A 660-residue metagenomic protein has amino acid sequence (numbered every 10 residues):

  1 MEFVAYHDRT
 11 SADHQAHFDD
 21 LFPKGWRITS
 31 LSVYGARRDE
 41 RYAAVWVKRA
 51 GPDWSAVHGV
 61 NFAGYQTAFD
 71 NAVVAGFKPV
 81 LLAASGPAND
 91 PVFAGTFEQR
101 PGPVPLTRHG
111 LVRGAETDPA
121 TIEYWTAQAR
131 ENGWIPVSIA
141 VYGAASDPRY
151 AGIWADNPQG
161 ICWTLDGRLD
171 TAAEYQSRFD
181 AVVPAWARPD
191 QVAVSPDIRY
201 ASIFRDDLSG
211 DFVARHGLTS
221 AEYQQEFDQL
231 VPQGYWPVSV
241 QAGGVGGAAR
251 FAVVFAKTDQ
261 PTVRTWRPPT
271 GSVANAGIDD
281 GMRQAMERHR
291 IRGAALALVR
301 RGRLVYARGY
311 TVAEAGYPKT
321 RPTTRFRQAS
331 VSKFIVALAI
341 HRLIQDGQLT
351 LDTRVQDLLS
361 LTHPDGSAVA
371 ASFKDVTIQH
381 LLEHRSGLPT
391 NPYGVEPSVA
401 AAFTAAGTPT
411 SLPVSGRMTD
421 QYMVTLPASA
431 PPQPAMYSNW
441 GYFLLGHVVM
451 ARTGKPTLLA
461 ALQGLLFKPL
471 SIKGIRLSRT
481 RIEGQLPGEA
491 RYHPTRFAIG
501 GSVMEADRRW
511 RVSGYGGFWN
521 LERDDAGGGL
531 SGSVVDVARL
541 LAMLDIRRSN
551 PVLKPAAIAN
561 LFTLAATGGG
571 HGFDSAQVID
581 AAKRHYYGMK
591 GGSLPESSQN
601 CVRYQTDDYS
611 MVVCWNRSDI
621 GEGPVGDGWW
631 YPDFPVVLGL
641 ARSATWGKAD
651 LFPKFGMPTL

Functional and structural regions predicted by a protein language model:
M1-G271, H289: Terminus-proximal functional modules
D8, A12, A63, E116 (+12 more regions): Soluble non-cytosolic domains of exported or imported proteins
Q15-F18, Q66-F69, I122, T126 (+13 more regions): Extracytoplasmic/secreted envelope proteins and their assembly/folding machinery, especially bacterial periplasmic
P23-W26, V74-F77, W134, P184-A187 (+11 more regions): Sec-exported extracytoplasmic/periplasmic mature domains
V33, A84, V141, G309-T311 (+2 more regions): Short clusters of small/polar residues that mark proteolytic maturation junctions
K257-A307, P456, G464, R508-L660: Catalytic loop of the DD-peptidase/beta-lactamase superfamily, centered on the K-T-G motif and neighboring
E287-A297, G316-L381, L426-W440, D525-G528 (+1 more regions): Short active-site loop at a secondary-structure junction that contains or immediately precedes the catalytic residue(s)
S367-S593: Short, surface-exposed loop or secondary-structure junction motifs that flank catalytic or metal-binding residues
